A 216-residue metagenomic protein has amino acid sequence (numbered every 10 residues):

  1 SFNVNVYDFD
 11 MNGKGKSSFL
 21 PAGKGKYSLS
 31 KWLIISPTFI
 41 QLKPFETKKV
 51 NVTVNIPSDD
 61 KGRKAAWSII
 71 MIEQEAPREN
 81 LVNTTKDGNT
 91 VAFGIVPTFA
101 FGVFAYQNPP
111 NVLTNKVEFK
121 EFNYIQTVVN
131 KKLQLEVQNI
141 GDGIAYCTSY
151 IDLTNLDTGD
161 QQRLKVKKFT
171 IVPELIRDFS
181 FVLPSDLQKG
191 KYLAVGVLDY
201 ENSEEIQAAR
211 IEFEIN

Functional and structural regions predicted by a protein language model:
F2-Y27, Q138, D142-T158: Short acidic, flexible loop segments centered on an aromatic residue
Y7-N12, N55-Q107, L187-N216: Terminal connector regions
G23-D59, L156-L187: Intrinsically disordered, low-complexity Pro/Gly/Ser/Thr-rich segments with frequent PxxP/GP/PP motifs and embedded
I40, F119-Q126: Short beta-strand segments of immunoglobulin-like
T47, R63-A65, N130, Y146 (+2 more regions): Extracellular Ig-like/FN3 beta-sandwich strand-entry sites
Q107-K116: Proline/serine/threonine-rich low-complexity linkers at boundaries of modular beta-sandwich domains
Y124-V129, V172: Short, solvent-exposed loop/linker segments at the N-terminal edge of repeated beta-sheet extracellular domains
K132-I140, V182: Short edge beta-strand/loop segments characteristic of extracellular beta-sandwich folds
